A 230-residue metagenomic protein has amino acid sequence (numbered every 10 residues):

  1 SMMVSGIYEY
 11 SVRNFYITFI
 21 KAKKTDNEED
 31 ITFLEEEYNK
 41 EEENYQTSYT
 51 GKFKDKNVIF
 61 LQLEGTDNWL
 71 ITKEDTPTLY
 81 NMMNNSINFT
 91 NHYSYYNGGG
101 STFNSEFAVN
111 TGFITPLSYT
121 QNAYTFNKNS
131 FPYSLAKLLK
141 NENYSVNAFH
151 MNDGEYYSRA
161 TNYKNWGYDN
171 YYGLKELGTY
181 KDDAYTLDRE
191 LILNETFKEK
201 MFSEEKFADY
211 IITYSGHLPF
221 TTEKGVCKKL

Functional and structural regions predicted by a protein language model:
S1-I20, P77: Transmembrane and membrane-interface helices of multi-pass, inner-membrane envelope-modifying transferases
S5-Y8, K23, K128, A184: Alpha-helix initiation/capping motif
N14-Y38: Membrane-anchoring hydrophobic helices of lipid-metabolizing enzymes
T32-L230: Solvent-exposed soluble domains appended to multi-pass membrane proteins
